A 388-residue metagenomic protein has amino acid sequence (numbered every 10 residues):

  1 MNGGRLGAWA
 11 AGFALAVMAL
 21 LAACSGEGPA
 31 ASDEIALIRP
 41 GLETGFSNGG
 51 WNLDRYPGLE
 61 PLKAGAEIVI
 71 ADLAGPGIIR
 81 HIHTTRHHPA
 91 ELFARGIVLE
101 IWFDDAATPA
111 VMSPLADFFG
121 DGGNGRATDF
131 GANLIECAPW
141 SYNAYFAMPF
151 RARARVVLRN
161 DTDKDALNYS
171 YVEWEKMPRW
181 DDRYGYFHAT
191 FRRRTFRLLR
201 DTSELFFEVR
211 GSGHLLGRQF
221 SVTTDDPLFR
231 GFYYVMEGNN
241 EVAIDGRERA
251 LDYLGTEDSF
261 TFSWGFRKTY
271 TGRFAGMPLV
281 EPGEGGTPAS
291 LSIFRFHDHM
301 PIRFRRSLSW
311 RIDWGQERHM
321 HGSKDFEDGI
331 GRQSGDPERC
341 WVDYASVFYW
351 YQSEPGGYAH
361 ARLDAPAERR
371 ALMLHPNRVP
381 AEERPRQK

Functional and structural regions predicted by a protein language model:
M1-F13: Bacterial N-terminal signal peptides that target proteins for export
A10-A22: Bacterial N-terminal signal peptides
E27-K388: Beta-strand-centric surfaces of beta-sandwich/beta-rich domains
